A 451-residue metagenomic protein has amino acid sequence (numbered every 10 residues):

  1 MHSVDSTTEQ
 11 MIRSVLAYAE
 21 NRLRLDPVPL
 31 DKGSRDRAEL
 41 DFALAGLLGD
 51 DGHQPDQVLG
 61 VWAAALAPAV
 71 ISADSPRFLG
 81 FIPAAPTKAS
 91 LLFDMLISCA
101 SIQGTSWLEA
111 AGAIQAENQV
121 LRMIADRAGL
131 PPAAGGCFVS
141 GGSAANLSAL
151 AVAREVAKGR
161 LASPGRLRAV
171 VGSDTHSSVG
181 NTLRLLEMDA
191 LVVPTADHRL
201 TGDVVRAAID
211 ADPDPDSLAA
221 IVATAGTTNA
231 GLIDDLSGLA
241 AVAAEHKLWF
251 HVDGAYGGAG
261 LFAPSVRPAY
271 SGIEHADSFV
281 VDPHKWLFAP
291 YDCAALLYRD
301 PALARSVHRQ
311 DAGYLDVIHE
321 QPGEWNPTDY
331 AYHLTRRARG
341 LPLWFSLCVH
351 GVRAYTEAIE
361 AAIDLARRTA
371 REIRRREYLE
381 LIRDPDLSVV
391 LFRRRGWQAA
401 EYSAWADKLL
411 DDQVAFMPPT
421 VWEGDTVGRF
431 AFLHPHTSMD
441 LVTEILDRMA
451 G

Functional and structural regions predicted by a protein language model:
M1-A133, A415, T426, L433 (+2 more regions): N-terminal entrance/gating region of PLP-dependent enzymes' catalytic architecture
E109, A113, G136-S143, V171-G172 (+1 more regions): Active-site nucleophile and cofactor-binding loops and adjacent substrate-binding regions of central metabolic enzymes
I124-S148, V193: Short loop-beta-helix segment that forms the pyridoxal 5′-phosphate
P132-A133, I382-S388, V421-V427: Short Gly/Ser/Thr- and Asp/Glu-enriched loop/turn motifs at secondary-structure junctions
A144-R305: Conserved PLP-enzyme active-site core in the AAT-like
S271-E377, D384: Active-site C-terminal subdomain of aminotransferase-like
E380-L409: Conserved PLP-binding catalytic core of the aspartate aminotransferase-like
L391-Q398, V414-T443: Conserved PLP-binding active-site segment of the aspartate aminotransferase-like
